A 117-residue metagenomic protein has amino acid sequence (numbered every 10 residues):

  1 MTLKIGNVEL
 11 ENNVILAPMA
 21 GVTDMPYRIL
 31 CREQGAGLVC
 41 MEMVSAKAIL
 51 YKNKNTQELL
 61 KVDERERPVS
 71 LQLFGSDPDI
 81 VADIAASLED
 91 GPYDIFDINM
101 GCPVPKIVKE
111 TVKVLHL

Functional and structural regions predicted by a protein language model:
T2-K4, M19-D94: Glycine-rich, positively charged N-terminal anion/phosphate-binding segment
L10-E11: Non-catalytic, substrate/partner-engaging modules appended to enzymatic cores
L16: An anion-binding catalytic pocket shared by soluble metabolic enzymes
E42-A46, N99-P105: Glycine-rich phosphate-binding active-site loops on the catalytic face of alpha/beta enzymes
A86, I95, N99-M100, L115-L117: Metal-dependent enolase-superfamily TIM-barrel catalytic cores that perform enediolate-based chemistry
K106-L117: Glycine-rich tight-turn/loop motif centered on a GG-T
